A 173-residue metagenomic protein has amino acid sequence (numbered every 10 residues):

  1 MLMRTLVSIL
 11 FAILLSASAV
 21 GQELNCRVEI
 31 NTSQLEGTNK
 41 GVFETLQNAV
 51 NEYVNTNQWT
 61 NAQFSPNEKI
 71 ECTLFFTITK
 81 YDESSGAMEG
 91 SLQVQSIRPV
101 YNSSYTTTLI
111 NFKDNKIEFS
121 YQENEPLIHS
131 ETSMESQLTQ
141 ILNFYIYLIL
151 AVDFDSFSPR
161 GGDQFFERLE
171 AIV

Functional and structural regions predicted by a protein language model:
M1-L6: Positively charged n-region of N-terminal signal peptides that target proteins for export
V7-S18: Bacterial N-terminal signal peptides
S8, N55, Y147, A151: Residue-level marker of positions within ordered structural domains that often coincide with functionally constrained
Q22-E89, V100-N102: Start-of-domain marker
E89-V173: Acidic/His-rich structured neighborhood in mature extracellular/periplasmic domains
